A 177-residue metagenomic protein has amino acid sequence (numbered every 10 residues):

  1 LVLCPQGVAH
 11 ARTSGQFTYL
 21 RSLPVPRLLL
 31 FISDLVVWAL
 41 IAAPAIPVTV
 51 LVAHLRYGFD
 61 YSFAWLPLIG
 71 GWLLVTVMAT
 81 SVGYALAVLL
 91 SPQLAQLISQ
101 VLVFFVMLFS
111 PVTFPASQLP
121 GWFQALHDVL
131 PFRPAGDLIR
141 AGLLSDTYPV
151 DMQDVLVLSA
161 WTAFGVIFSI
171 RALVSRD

Functional and structural regions predicted by a protein language model:
L1-P5: Long, hydrophobic alpha-helical segments
Q6-V37: Helix-loop-helix units of permease transmembrane domains in multi-pass membrane transporters, especially ABC
G7, Q16, V50-L51, A85 (+3 more regions): A residue-level signal for alpha-helical anchor/packing sites in multi-pass solute transporters
A11, L23, L55, V88-L89 (+1 more regions): Helix-to-coil boundary motifs at intracellular loop junctions of multi-pass secondary transporters
T18-S22, Q124-D128, D137-A141: Short amphipathic alpha-helical coupling elements at transmembrane boundaries
R27-S99, P149-S159, A163-I167: Alpha-helical transmembrane segments and their short interhelical loops
A87-V129, R133: Transmembrane helix segments
I170-D177: Membrane-interface capping segments at transmembrane-helix boundaries
